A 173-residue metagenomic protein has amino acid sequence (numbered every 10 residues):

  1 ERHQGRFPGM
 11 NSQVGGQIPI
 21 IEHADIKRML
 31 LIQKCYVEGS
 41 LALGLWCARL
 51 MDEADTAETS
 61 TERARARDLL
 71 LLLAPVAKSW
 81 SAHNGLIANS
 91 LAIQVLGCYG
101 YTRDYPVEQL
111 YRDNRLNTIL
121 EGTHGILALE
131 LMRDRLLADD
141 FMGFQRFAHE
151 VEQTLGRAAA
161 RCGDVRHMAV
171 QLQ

Functional and structural regions predicted by a protein language model:
E1-Q173: Flavin-dependent oxidoreductase catalytic core characteristic of acyl-CoA dehydrogenase/oxidase-like enzymes
